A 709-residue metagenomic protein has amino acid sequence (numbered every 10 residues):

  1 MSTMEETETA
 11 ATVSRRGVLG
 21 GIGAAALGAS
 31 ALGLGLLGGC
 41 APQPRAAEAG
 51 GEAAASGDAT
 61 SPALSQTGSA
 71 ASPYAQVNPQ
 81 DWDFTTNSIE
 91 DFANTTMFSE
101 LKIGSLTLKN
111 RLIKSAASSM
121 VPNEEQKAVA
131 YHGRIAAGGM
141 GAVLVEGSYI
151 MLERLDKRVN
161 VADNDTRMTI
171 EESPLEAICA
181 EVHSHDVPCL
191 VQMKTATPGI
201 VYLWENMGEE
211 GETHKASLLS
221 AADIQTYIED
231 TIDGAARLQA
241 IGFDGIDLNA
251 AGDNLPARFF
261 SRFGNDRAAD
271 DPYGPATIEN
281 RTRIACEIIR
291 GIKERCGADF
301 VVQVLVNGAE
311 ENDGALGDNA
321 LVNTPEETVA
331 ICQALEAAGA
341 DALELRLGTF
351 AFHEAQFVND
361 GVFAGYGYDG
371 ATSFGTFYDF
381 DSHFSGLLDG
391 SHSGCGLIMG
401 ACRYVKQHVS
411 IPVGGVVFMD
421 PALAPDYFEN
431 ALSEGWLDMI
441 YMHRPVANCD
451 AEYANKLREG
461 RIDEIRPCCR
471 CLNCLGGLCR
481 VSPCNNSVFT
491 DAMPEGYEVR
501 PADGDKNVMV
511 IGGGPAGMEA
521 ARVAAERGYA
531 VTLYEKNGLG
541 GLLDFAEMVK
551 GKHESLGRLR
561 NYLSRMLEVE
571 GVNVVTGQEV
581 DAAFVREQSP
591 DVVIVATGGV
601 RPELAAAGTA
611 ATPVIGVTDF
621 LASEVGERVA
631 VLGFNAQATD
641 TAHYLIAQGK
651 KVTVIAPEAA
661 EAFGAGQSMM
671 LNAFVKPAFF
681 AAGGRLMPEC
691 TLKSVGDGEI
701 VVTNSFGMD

Functional and structural regions predicted by a protein language model:
M1-S14, C40: N-terminal secretory signal peptides
S14-I22: N-terminal export leaders
A41-E48: Bacterial lipoprotein signal-peptidase II cleavage site
A59-I511, P515, E519-E526, A530 (+2 more regions): Flavin-dependent oxidoreductase catalytic cores
E464-P467, L478-R480, V488-P515, R560-R565 (+6 more regions): Extracellular/periplasmic ectodomains of large secreted or surface enzymes and adhesion receptors
A502-Y534, V575-S589, A596-G608, G616-Q667 (+1 more regions): Rossmann-like dinucleotide/flavin-binding elements
L533-V569, A642-C690: Rossmann-like dinucleotide-binding cores of NAD(P)H-dependent redox enzymes
T576-Q578, P688-C690, G696: Short loop/edge segments at beta-strand edges and connector loops that shape dinucleotide/nucleotide cofactor-binding
